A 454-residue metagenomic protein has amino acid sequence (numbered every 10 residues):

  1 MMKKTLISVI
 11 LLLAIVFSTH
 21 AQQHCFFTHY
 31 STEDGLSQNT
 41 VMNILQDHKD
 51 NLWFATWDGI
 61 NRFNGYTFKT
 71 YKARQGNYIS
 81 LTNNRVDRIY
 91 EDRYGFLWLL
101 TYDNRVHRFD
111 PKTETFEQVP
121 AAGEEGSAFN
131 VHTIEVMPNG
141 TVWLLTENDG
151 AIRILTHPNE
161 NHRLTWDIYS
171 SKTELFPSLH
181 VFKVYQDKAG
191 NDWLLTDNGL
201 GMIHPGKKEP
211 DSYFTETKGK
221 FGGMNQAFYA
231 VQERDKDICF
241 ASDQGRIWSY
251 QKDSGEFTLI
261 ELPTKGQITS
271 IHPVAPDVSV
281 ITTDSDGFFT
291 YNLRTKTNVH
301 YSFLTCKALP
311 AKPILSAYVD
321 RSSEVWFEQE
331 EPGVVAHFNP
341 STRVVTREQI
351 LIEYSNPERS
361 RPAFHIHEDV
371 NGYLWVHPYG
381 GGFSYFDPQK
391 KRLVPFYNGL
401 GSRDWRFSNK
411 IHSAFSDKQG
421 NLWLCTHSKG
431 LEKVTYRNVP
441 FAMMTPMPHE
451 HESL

Functional and structural regions predicted by a protein language model:
M1-L454: Carboxylate-rich, polar loop motifs that coordinate divalent cations or form catalytic acidic clusters
